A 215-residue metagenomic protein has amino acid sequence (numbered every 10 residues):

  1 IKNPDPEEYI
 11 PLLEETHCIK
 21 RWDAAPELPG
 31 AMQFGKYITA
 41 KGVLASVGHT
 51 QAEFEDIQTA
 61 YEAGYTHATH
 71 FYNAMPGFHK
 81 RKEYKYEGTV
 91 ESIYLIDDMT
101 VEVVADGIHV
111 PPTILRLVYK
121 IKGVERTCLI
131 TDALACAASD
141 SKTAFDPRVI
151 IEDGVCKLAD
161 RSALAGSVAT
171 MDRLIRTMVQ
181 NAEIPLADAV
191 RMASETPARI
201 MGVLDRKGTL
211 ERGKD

Functional and structural regions predicted by a protein language model:
I1-P11: Conserved phosphate-binding/catalytic loop of the ribokinase/pfkB sugar-kinase fold
Y9-S139: Active-site core of metal-dependent hydrolases
K85-V103, G107, V118-K214: His/Asp/Glu-enriched, well-ordered alpha-helical/loop segment that forms or immediately abuts the divalent-metal
